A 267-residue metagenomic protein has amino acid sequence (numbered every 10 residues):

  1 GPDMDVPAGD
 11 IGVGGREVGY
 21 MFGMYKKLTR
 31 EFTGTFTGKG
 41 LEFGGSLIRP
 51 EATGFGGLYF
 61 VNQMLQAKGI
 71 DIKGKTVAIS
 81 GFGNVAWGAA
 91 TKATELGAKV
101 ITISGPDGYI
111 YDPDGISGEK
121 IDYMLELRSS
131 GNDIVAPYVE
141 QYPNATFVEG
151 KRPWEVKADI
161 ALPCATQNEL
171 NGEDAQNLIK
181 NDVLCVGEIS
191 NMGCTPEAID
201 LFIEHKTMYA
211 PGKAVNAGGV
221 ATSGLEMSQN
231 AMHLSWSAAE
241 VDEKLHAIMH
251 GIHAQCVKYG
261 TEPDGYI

Functional and structural regions predicted by a protein language model:
G1-L47: N-terminal ligand-binding/catalytic initiation module
P2-G9, F32, G69-T76, C256-I267: Flexible, glycine/charged-enriched surface loops at secondary-structure junctions
M4-V6, E42-R49, M208-P211, E262-Y266: A short glycine/serine-rich beta->alpha loop
D10-I11, S46-T53, A78-F82, I189-N191 (+1 more regions): Active-site nucleophile and cofactor-binding loops and adjacent substrate-binding regions of central metabolic enzymes
I11-E17, G105-I110, V215-G218: Glycine-rich beta-alpha junction loops
T37-G40, G45-K157: Glycine-rich phosphate/diphosphate-binding loop of Rossmann-like nucleotide-binding domains
M64, I179-I267: Adenosine-phosphate binding glycine-rich loop
G108-Y209, A214: Rossmann-like adenosine-cofactor binding region
